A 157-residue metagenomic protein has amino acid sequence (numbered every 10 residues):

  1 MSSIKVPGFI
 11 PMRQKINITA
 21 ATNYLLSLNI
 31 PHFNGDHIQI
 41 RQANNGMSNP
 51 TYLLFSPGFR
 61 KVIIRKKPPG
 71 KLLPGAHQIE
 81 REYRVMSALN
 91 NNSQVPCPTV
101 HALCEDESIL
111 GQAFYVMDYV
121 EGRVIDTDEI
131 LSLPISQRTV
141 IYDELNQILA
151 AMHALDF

Functional and structural regions predicted by a protein language model:
M1-S2, M47: Intrinsically disordered, low-complexity segments enriched in Ser/Pro/Gly/Ala and basic residues
S2-I38: Juxta-kinase regulatory segment immediately upstream of eukaryotic protein kinase catalytic domains
I38-F157: ATP-binding pocket architecture of kinase catalytic cores
